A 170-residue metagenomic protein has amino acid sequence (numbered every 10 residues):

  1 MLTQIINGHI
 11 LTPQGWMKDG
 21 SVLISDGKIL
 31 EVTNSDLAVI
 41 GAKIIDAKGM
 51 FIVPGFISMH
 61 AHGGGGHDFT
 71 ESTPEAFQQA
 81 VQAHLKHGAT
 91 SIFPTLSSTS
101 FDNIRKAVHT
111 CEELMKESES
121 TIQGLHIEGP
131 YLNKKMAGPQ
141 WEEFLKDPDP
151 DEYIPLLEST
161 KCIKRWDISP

Functional and structural regions predicted by a protein language model:
M1-A38: N-terminal metal-binding scaffold of metallo-dependent hydrolase/deaminase domains
T3-I10, A38-P74, Q78, Q82: Replace "His-x-His-based motif
I40-K48, R105-E119: Short amphipathic alpha-helices and their capping/turn segments at secondary-structure boundaries
H62, Q78-A107, S120-N133, T160-P170: Divalent metal-dependent hydrolysis catalytic cores, especially in the metallo-beta-lactamase
G63-P74, P139-K146, R165-D167: Active-site mouth loops of central-metabolism enzymes
F69, D102-C111, G138: Metal-dependent catalytic neighborhoods of phosphoester/phosphodiester hydrolases
Q79, K106-E113, D151, P155: Alpha-helical scaffolding segments of alpha/beta enzyme cores, especially the outer helices of TIM-barrel or partial
N133-T160: Conserved phosphate-binding/catalytic loop of the ribokinase/pfkB sugar-kinase fold
